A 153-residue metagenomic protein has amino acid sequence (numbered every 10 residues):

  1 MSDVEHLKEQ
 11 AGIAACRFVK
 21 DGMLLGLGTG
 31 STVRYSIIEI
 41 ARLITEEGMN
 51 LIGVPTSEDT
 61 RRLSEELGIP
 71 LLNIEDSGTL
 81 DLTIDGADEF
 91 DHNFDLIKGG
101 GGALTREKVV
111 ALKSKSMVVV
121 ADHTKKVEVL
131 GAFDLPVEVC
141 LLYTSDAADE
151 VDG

Functional and structural regions predicted by a protein language model:
S2-D85, F90: N-terminal active-site beta-alpha-beta segment that forms phosphate/nucleotide-binding and substrate-recognition loops
T29, A121, A148: Single, functionally critical "micro-switch" positions that shape active/binding sites and transmembrane helices
A41-R42, T124-L130: Short, flexible, solvent-exposed loop/turn segments with mixed acidic/basic and small polar residues
L51-K126, E138-S145: Ligand-binding beta-strand-loop-alpha-helix segment within the catalytic cores of soluble metabolic enzymes
A132-D134: Short, solvent-exposed beta-strand edge segments and adjacent coil->beta transition regions
Y143, A147-G153: Single conserved hydrophobic/aromatic residue that forms the stacking wall/gate of nucleotide- or nucleobase-binding
